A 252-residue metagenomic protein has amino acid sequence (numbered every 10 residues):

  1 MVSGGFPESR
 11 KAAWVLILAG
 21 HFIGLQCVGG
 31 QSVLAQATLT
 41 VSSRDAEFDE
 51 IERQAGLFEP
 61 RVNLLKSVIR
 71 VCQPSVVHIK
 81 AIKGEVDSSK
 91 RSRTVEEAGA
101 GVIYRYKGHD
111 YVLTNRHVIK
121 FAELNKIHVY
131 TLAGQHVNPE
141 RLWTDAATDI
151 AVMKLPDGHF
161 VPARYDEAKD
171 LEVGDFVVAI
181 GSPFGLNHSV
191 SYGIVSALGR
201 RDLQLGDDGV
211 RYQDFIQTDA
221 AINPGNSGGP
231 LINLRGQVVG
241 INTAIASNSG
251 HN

Functional and structural regions predicted by a protein language model:
V2-S3, Q36: N-terminal acidic, proline/glycine-rich, low-complexity intrinsically disordered segments
S3-L16: Bacterial N-terminal signal peptides that target proteins for export
V15-Q26: Bacterial N-terminal signal peptides
L25-A37: Bacterial Sec-dependent signal peptides at the C-terminal "C-region" and cleavage site
L34-N252: Serine-dependent protease modules
